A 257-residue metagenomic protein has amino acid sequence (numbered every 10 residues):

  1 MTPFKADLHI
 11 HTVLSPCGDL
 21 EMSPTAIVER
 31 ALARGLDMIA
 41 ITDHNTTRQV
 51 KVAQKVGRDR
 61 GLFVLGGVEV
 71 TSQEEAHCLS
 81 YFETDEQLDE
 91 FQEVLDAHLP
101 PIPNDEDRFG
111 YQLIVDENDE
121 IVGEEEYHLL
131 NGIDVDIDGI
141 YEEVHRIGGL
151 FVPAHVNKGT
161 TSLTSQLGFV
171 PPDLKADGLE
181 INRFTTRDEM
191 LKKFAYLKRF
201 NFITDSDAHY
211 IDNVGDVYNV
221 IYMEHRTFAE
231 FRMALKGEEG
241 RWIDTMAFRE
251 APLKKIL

Functional and structural regions predicted by a protein language model:
M1-L8, T12, P16-R30, R34-L36 (+5 more regions): Charged catalytic cores and adjacent phosphate/nucleic-acid-binding surfaces used for phosphate/nucleic-acid chemistry
I39: Conserved acidic
E83-E125, F169: Active-site gating loops and adjacent loop-to-helix segments of metal-dependent hydrolytic enzymes
Y111-R146: Alpha-helix-centered segments that form part of catalytic cores
